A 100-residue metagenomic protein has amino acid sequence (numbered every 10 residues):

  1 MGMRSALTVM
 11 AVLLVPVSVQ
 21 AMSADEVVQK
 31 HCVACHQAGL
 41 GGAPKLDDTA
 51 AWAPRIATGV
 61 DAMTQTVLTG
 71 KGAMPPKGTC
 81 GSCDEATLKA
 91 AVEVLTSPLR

Functional and structural regions predicted by a protein language model:
G2-V12: Sec-dependent signal peptide recognition, specifically the positively charged N-region followed immediately by
A11, G41-G42, A53, G78-G81: Short, flexible active-site loop motifs that bind/organize anionic cofactors or intermediates
P16-V19: N-terminal signal peptide c-region/cleavage motif recognized by signal peptidases
V28: Short metal-coordination and nucleic-acid-contact micro-motifs, chiefly zinc-binding Cys/His arrays
H31-A38, A91: The canonical Cys-X-X-Cys-His
H36-Q65: Gly/Gly-Pro-rich "capping" loops immediately C-terminal to redox-active cysteine motifs in periplasmic/lumenal
K45, M63-A90, L95-P98: Axial heme c-ligation environment in periplasmic c-type cytochrome domains
